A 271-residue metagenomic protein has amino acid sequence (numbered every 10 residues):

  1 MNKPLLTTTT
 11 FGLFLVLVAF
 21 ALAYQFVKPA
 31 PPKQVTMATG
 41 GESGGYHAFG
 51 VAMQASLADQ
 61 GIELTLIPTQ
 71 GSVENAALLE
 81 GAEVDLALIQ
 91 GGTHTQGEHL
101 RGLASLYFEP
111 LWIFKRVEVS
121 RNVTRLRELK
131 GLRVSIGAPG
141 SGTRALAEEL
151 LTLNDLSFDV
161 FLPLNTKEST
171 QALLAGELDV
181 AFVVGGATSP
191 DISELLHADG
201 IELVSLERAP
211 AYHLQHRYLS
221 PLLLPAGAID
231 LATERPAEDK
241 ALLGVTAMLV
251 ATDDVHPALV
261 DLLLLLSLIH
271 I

Functional and structural regions predicted by a protein language model:
T8-A23: Hydrophobic membrane-insertion alpha-helices, especially the h-region of bacterial N-terminal signal peptides
F20-V35: Aromatic-capped interface at the extracytoplasmic side of an N-terminal signal-anchor transmembrane helix
P32-Q60, E109-A175: Bilobed "Venus flytrap"/periplasmic-binding protein-like clamshell domains and structurally analogous long
Q70-R121, L126, G186-D191: Acidic, polar ligand-binding/catalytic clefts
E98-L106, V134, A232-K240: A structural signal for short loop-to-beta-strand junctions that line the ligand-binding cleft of periplasmic/secreted
F158-G244, V255: Pocket-lining segment of extracytoplasmic ligand-binding domains
H256-L266: Short amphipathic alpha-helical coupling segments at ligand-binding clamshell hinges and other catalytic/signaling
I269-I271: Conserved small/polar residues in nucleotide/adenosyl-binding loops
